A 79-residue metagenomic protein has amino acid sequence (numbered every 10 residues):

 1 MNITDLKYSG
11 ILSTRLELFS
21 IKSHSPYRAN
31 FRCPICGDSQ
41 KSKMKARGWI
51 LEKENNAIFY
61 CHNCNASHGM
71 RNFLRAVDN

Functional and structural regions predicted by a protein language model:
M1-N79: N-terminal structured subdomain of primase-like DNA metabolism proteins
